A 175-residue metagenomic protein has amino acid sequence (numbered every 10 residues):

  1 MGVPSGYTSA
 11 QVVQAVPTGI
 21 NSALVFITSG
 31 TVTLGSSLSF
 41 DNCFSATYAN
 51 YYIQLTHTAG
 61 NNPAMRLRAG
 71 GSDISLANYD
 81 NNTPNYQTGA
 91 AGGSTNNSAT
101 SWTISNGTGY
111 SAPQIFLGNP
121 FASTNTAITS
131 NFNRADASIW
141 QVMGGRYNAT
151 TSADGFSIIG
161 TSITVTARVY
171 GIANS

Functional and structural regions predicted by a protein language model:
G2-S175: Surface-exposed molecular-recognition determinants
